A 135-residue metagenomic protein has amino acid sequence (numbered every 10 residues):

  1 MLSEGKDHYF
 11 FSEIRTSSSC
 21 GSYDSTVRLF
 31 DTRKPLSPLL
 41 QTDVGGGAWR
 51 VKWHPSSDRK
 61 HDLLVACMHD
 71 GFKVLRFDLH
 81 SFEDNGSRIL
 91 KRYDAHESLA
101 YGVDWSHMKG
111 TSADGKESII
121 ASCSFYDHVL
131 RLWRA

Functional and structural regions predicted by a protein language model:
M1, L36-T42, R88-Y93: A short beta-strand motif characteristic of beta-propeller blades
M1-E13, G46-S56, S98-S112: Canonical WD40 repeat/beta-propeller blade segments in eukaryotic WD-repeat proteins
I14-T16, S56, K60-H61, E117-S118: Short coil/turn segments that connect the beta-strands within blades of beta-propeller domains
G21-D24, A66-H69, C123-D127: Conserved strand-to-loop turn within each blade of WD40 beta-propeller repeats
V27, V51, F72-V74, D127-L130: Structural signal for beta-propeller blades
V27-S37, V74-N85, G110, W133-A135: Short loop/turn segments immediately following beta-strands, especially the blade-tip and inter-blade linker loops
V44-R88: Loop/turn-rich, solvent-exposed surfaces of beta-rich toroidal or solenoidal domains
Y101-A135: Blade-level signature of beta-propeller repeat domains, shared across WD40, Kelch, NHL, RCC1 and BNR/Asp-box propellers
